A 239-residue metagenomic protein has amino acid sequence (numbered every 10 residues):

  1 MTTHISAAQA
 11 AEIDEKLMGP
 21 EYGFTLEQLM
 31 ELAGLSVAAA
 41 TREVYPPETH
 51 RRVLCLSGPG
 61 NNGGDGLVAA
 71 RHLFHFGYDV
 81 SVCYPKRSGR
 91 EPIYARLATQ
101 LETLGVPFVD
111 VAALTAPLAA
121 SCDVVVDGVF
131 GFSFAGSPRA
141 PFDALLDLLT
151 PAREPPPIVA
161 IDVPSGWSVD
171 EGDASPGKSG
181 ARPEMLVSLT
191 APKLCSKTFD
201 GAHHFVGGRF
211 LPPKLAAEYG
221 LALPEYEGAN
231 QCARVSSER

Functional and structural regions predicted by a protein language model:
M1-R51, L215-R239: Positively charged, low-complexity intrinsically disordered leader regions
T2-I5, C122-R239: YjeF_N-associated NAD(P)HX repair module
D14, M18-E21, T41, Y45 (+5 more regions): Structural signal for hydrophobic packing residues in well-ordered secondary-structure cores of soluble enzyme domains
G19, L101, H203-H204: Compositionally biased, low-complexity repeat tracts
A39-G131, A135-I161: Nucleotide and nucleotide-moiety/phosphate-recognizing core
